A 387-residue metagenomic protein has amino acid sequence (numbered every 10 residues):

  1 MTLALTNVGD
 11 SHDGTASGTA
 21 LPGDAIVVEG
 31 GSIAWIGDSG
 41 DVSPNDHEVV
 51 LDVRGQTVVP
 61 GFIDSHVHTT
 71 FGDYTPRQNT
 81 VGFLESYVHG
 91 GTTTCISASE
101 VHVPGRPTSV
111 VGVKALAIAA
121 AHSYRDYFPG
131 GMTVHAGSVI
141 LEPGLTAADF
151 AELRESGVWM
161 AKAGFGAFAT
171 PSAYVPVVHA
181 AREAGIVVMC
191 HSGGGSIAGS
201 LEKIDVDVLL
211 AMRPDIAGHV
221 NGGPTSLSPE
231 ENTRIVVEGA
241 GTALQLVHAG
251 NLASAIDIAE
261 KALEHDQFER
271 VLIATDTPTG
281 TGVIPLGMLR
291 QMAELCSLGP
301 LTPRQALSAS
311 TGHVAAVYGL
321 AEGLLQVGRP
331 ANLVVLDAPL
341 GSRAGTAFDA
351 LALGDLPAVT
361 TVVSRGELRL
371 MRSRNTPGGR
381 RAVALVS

Functional and structural regions predicted by a protein language model:
M1-P44: N-terminal metal-binding scaffold of metallo-dependent hydrolase/deaminase domains
V8, I26, G31, G55 (+10 more regions): Divalent metal-coordination and catalytic microenvironments
E48, D52-L116: Metal-associated gating/positioning segment near the N- to mid-region
P76-L84, E142-L153, G199-V208: Short, acidic/polar
F83-G112, Y124, F128-L141, E155-F168 (+3 more regions): Divalent metal-dependent hydrolysis catalytic cores, especially in the metallo-beta-lactamase
W159-A262, Q267-G282, G299: Active-site core of metal-dependent hydrolases
E260-P339: His/Asp/Glu-enriched, well-ordered alpha-helical/loop segment that forms or immediately abuts the divalent-metal
P330-A384: C-terminal cap of metal-dependent C-N hydrolases
